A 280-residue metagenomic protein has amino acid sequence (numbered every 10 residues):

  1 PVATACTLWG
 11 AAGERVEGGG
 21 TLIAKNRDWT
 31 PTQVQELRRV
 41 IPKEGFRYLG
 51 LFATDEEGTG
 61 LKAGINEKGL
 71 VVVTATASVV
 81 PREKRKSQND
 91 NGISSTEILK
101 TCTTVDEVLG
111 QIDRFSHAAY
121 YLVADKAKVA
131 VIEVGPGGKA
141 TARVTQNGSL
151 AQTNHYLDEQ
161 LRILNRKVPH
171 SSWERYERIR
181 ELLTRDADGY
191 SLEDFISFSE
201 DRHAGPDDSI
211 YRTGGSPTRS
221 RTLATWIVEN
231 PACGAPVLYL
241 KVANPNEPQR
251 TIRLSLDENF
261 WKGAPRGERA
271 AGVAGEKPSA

Functional and structural regions predicted by a protein language model:
A3-G19, E107-Q111, D125-K126, Q152-A280: C-terminus-biased signal that marks the final domain/tail of proteins
T4-N91, R114-A118, V123, I227: A contiguous strand-loop segment
C6-W9, V131, A142: Domain-scale recognition of functional cores that engage charged ligands
T32-E36, R82-S87, T141-T145, P248-L254: A short, polar/proline- and glycine-enriched secondary-structure boundary/capping micro-motif
V79, V134-T141, N244-P245: A short, sequence-level motif marking secondary-structure junctions
D90-G110, R114: Intrinsically disordered, low-complexity linker/loop segments enriched in Gly/Pro and charged/polar residues
R114-A140: Catalytic cofactor-binding cores of redox enzymes
G138-Q152: Active-site loop ensemble at the mouth of alpha/beta enzyme cores that anchors a bound cofactor
